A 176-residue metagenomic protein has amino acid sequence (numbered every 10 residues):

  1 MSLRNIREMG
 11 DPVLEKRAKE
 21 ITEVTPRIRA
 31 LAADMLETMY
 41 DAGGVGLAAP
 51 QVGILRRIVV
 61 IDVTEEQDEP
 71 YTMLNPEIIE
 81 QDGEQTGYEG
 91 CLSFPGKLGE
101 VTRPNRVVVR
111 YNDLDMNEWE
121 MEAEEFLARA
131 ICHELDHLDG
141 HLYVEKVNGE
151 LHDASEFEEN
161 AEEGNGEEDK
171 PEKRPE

Functional and structural regions predicted by a protein language model:
M1-E176: Positively charged
